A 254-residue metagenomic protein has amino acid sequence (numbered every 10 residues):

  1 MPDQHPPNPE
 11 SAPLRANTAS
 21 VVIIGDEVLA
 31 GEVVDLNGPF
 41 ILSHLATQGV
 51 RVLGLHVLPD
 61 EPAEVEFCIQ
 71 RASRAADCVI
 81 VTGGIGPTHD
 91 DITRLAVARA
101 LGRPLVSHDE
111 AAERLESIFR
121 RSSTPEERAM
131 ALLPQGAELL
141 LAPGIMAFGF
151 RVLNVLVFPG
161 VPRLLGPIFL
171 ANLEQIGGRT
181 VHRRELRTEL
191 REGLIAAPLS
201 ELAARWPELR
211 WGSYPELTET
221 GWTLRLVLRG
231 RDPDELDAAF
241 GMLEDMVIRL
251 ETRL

Functional and structural regions predicted by a protein language model:
P2-L14: An N-terminal, well-structured beta->alpha segment
P7-E10, G144-M146, W211-P215: Short beta-strand/turn micro-motifs at beta-sheet edges
P13-L55, P59-D60, D234-A238: Glycine-rich phosphate/diphosphate-binding loop of Rossmann-like nucleotide-binding domains
I24-D26, V81-H89, P159-G160, Y214 (+1 more regions): Glycine-rich beta-strand-to-loop/alpha-helix junction loops that act as flexible
P39-I92, A96-A100: N-terminal small/polar loop signature for handling phosphorylated ligands or for N-terminal nucleophile
E64-C68, D91-G178: Proline/glycine-rich low-complexity loops and linkers
N154-M246: An accessory alpha-helical subdomain
M246-L254: Conserved short beta-strand edge segments in small beta-sheet-based binding/regulatory domains
